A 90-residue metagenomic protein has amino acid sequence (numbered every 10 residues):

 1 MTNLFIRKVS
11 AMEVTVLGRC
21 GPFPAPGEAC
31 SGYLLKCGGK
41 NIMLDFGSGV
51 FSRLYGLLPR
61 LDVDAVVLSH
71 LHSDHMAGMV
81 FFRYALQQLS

Functional and structural regions predicted by a protein language model:
F5-L58: Conserved beta-strand hairpin/beta-sheet module of binuclear metal-dependent hydrolase folds, prominently
G49-S90: Active-site metal-binding motif and surrounding structural segment of the metallo-beta-lactamase
